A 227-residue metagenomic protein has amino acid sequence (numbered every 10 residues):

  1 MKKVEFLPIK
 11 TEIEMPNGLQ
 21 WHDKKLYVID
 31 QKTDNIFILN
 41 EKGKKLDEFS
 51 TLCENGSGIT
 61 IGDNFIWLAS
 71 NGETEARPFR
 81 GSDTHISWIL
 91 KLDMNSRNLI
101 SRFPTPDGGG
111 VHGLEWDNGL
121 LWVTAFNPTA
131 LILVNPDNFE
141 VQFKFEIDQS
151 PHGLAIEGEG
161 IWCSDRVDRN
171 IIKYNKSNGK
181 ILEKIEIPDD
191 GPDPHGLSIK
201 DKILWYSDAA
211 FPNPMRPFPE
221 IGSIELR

Functional and structural regions predicted by a protein language model:
K3-T11, K44-F49, N98-P104, F139-F145 (+1 more regions): A short beta-strand motif characteristic of beta-propeller blades
K10-H22, L52-D63, A69-T74, T105-N118 (+2 more regions): Beta-rich, blade/repeat-based domains predominating in secreted/periplasmic proteins but also intracellular
L19, L26, I36, I66 (+10 more regions): Fold-core signature of tandem repeat domains
V28-K32, L68-D83, V123-P128, C163-D168 (+1 more regions): Conserved beta-strand positions in repeat-built beta-propeller and related beta-rich domains
D30-G43: Beta-propeller domains
N35-F37, S87-L90, A130-I132, N170-I172 (+1 more regions): A short loop-to-beta-strand structural motif that recurs across blades of beta-propeller domains
N40-K44, D93-R97, N135-F139, N175-G179 (+1 more regions): Short loop/turn segments that connect beta-strands within beta-propeller blades
H195-R227: Blade-level signature of beta-propeller repeat domains, shared across WD40, Kelch, NHL, RCC1 and BNR/Asp-box propellers
